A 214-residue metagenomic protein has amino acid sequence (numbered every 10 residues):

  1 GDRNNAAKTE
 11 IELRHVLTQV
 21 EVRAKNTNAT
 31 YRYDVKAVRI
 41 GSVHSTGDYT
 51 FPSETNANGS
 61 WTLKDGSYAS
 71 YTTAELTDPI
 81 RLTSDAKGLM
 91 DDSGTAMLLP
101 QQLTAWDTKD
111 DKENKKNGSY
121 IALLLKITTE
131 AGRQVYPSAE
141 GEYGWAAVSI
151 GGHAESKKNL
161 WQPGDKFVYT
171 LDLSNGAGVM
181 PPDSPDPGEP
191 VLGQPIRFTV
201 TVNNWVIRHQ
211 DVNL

Functional and structural regions predicted by a protein language model:
G1-L214: Extracytoplasmic cysteine-anchoring/structural motifs
